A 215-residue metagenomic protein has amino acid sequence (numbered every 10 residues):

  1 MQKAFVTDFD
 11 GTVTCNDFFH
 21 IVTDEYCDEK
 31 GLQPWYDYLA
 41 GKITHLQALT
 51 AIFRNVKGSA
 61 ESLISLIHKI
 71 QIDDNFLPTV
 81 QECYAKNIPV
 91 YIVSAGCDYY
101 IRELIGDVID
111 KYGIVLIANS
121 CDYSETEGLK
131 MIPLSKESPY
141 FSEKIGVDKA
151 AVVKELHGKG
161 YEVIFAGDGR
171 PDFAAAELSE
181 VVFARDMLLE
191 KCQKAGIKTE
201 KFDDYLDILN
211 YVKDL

Functional and structural regions predicted by a protein language model:
M1-F5, F9-D10, I52-R54, A60-S62 (+1 more regions): Long, low-complexity, intrinsically disordered polar/charged segments
M1-R54: Active-site neighborhood of HAD-like aspartate-dependent phosphohydrolases
V6, P89-I92: Short, conserved beta-strand segments within well-ordered enzyme catalytic domains that often line or immediately flank
I21, S65-I67, P139-Y140, K159: Short, contiguous strand/loop micro-motifs
D24, H68-K69, Y91, E143: A generic secondary-structure micro-motif detector that highlights 1-2 residue hydrophobic/ambivalent hotspots embedded
K30-Y36, A60-L63, D110-G113: Short, surface-exposed acidic
I43-Q81, K86-I88: Metal-dependent phosphoesterase signature
L77-P89, G96-L215: C-terminal cap/substrate-recognition subdomain and adjoining C-terminal extension of metal-dependent phosphatase-like
